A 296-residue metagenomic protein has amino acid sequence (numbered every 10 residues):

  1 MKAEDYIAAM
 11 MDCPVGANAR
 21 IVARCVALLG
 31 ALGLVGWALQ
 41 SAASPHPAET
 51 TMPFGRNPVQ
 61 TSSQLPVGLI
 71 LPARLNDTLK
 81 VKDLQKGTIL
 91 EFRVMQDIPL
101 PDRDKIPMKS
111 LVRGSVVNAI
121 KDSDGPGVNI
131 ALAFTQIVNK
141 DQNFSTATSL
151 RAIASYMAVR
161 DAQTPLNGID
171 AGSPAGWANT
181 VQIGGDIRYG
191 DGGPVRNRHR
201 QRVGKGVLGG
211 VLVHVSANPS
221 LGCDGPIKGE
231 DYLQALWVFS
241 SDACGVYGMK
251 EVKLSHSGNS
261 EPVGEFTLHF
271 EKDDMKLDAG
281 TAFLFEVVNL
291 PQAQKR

Functional and structural regions predicted by a protein language model:
M1-V22: N-terminal secretory signal peptides that target proteins for export/translocation
Y6-A8, L28, S44, P53: Short amphipathic alpha-helical "recognition" segments used for binding
M10, S41-A43, G68: Generic N-terminal simple sequence motifs
P14, V26, A42-P45: Compositionally biased regions
C25-W37: Bacterial N-terminal signal peptides
G36-E49: Signal peptide processing junction and immediate N-terminal pro/mature segment of secreted/exported proteins
H46, T50-R296: Contiguous beta-sheet cores, especially beta-hairpins with glycine/small-residue-rich turns and Gly-(small hydrophobic)
